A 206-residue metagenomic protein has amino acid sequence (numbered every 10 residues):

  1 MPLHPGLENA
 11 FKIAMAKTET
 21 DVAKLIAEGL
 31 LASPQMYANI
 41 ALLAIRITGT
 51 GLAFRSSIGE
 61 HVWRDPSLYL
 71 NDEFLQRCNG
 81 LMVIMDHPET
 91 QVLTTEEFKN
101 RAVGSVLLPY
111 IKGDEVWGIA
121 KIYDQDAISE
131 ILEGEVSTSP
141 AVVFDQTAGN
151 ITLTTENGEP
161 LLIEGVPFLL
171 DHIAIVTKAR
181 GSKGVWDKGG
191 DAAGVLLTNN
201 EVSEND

Functional and structural regions predicted by a protein language model:
M1-E204: Signature of dsDNA virion morphogenesis modules
